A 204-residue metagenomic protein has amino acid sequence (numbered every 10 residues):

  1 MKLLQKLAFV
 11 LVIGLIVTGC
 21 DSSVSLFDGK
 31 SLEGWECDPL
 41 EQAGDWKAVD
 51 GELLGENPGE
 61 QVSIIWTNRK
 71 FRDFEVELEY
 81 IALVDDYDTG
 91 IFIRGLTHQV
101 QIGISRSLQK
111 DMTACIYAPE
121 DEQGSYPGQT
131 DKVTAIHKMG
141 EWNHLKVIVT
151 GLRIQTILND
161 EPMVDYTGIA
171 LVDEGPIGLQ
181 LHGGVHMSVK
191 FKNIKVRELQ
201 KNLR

Functional and structural regions predicted by a protein language model:
M1-A8: Bacterial N-terminal signal peptides that target proteins for export
A8-T18: Bacterial N-terminal signal peptides
C20-R204: Carbohydrate-interacting regions of secretory-pathway proteins
